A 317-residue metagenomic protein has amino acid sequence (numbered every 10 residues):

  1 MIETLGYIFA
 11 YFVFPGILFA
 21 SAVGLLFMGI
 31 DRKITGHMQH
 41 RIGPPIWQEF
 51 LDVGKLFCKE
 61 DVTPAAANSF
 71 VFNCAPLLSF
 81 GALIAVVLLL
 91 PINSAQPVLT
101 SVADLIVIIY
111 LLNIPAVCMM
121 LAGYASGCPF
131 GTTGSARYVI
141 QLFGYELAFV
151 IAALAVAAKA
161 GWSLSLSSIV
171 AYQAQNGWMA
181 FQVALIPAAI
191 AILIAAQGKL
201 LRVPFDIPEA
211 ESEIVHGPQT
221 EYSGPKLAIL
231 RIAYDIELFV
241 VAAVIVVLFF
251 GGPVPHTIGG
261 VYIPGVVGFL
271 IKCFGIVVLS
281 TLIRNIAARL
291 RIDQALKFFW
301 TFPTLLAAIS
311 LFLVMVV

Functional and structural regions predicted by a protein language model:
M1-V317: Alpha-helical transmembrane segments of multi-pass membrane proteins predominantly involved in bioenergetics
